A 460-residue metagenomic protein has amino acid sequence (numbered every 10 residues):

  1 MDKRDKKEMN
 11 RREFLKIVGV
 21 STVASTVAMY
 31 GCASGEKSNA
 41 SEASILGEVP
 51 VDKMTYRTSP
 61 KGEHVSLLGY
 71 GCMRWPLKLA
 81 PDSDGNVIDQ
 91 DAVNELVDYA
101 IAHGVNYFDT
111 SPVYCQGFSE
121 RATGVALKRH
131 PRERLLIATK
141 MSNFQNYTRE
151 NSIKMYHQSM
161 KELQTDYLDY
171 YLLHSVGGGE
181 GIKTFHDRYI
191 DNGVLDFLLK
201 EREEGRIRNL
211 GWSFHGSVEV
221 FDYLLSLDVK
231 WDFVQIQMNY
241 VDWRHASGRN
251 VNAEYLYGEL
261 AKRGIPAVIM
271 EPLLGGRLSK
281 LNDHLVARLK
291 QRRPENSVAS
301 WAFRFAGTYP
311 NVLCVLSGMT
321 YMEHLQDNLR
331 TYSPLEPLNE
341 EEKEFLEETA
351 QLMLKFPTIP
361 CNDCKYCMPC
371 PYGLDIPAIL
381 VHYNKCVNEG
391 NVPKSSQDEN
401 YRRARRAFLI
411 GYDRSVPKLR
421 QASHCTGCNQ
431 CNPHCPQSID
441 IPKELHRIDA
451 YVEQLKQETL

Functional and structural regions predicted by a protein language model:
D2-L135, F197, E203: N-terminal binding-site loop/beta-alpha segment at the start of enzyme catalytic domains that lines or forms
L15, S25, M29, Y255-L460: Structured C-terminal cap/extension of enzyme domains
S59, Y70, F108, T123 (+8 more regions): Conserved, mostly hydrophobic/aromatic
H64, I101-Y107, P131, Q164-Y167 (+4 more regions): Short loop/turn motifs at secondary-structure junctions
S66-Y70, F108, I137-T139, Y171-L173 (+4 more regions): Hydrophobic faces of well-ordered beta-strands that scaffold small-molecule active sites in alpha/beta enzyme cores
C72, P112-C115, L172-S175, F214 (+4 more regions): Residues that line or immediately flank small-molecule/substrate-binding pockets and catalytic motifs
L79, N146-V268, H284, R293-P294 (+1 more regions): Glycine/proline-rich, positively charged, aromatic-decorated active-site loop/lid region on the catalytic face
R121-P131, L224-V234, V286-A287, L329-L335: Short, electropositive alpha-helical surface patch
